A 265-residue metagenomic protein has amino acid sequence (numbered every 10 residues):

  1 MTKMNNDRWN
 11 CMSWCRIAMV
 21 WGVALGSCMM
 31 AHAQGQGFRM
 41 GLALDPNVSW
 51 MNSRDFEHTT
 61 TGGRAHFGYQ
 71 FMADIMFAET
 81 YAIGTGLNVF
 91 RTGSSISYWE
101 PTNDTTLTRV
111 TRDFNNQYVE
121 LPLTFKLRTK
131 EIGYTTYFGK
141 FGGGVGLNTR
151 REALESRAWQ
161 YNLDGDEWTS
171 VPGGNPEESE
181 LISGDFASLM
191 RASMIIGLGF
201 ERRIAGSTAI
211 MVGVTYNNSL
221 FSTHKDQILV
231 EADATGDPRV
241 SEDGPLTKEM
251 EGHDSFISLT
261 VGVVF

Functional and structural regions predicted by a protein language model:
I17-C28: Bacterial N-terminal signal peptides
A33-F38, E79-T80, K130-T136, I204-A209: Short loop/turn motifs that connect adjacent beta-strands in outer-membrane beta-barrel proteins
A33-M72, A187, F256, G262-F265: Short glycine/proline- and aromatic-enriched beta-strand/turn motifs that initiate or cap beta-hairpins
Q36, G63-F67, N115-L121, T135 (+2 more regions): Residues that define the transmembrane beta-barrel architecture of outer-membrane proteins
P46, W50, D74-L163, S258-F265: Gram-negative (and chloroplast) outer-membrane scaffold detector with strong preference for beta-barrel transmembrane
N52-T60, T106-D113, L181-F186, D243-E249: Extracellular loop and loop/strand-boundary signature of outer-membrane beta-barrel proteins
W99-L107, R157-E180, D226-G244: Solvent-exposed loop segments that connect transmembrane elements
D185-A187, R191, I196-F265: Predominantly the C-terminal beta-signal and adjacent terminal strand-loop region of outer-membrane beta-barrel
